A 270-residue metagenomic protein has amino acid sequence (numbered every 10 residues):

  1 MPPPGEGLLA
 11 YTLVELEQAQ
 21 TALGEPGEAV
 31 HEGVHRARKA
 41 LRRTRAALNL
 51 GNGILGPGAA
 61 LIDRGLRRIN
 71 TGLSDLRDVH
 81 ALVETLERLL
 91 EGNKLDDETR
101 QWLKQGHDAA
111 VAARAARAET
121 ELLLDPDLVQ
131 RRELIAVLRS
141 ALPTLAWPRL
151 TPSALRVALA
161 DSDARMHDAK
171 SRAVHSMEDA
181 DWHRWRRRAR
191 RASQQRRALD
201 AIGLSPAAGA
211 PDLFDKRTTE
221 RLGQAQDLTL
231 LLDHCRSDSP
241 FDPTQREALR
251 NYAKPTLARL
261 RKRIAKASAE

Functional and structural regions predicted by a protein language model:
M1-E270: Function-determining surface determinants
